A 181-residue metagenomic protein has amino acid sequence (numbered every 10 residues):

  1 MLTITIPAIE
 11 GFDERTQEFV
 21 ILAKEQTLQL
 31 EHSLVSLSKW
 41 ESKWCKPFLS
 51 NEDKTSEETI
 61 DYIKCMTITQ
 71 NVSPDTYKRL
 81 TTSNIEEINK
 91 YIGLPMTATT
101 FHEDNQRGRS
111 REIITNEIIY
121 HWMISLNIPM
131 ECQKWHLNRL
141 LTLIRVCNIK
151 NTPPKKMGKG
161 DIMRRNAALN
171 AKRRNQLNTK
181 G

Functional and structural regions predicted by a protein language model:
M1-W44, F48, Q70-K156: An amphipathic, hydrophobic-aromatic interaction surface with interspersed Lys/Arg that forms lipid/phosphate-bearing
T16, K54-S56, I60-K64, I92 (+2 more regions): Low-complexity, compositionally biased segments
C45-L49, E57-Q70: Short, hydrophobic/proline-enriched secondary-structure or compact coil segments at domain edges
I144-G181: Alpha-helical oligomerization segments
